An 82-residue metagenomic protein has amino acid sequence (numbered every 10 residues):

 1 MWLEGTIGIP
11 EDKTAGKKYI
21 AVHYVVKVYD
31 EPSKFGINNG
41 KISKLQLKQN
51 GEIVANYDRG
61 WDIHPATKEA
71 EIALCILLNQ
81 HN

Functional and structural regions predicted by a protein language model:
M1-D30: Negatively charged, low-complexity tracts enriched in Asp/Glu with abundant Ser/Thr
I9-D12, G40, H64: Intrinsically disordered, low-complexity, compositionally biased regions/tails
S33-D58: Acidic, low-complexity, intrinsically disordered interaction modules
Q49-N82: Mixed-charge, Lys/Arg-enriched low-complexity segments
